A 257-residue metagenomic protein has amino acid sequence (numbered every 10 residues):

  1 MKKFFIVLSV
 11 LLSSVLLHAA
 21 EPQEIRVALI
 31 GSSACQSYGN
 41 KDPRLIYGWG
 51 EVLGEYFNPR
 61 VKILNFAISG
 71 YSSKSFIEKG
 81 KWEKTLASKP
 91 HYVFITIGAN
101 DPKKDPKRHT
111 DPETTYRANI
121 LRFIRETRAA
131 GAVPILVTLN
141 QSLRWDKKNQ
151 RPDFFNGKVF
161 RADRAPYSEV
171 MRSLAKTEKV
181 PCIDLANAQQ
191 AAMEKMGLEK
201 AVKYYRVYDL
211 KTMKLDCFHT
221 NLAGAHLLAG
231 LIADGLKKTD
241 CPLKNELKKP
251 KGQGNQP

Functional and structural regions predicted by a protein language model:
F4-S13: Sec-dependent N-terminal signal peptides
L12-S13, D42, L231: Alpha-helical transmembrane segments and their juxtamembrane interfaces
A19-A67, K81-K89: Serine-esterase "nucleophile elbow" of acetyl-processing enzymes
S32, I68-Y71, A99, A225: Gly/Ser/Thr-rich helix-start
S37-Y47, N65-F76, K103-P112: Acidic/histidine-rich helix-loop elements that form or flank divalent-metal/phosphate-binding sites at the catalytic
E78-H226, G230-K248, Q253-P257: Alpha-helical cap/lid subdomain in secreted, periplasmic, or secretory-pathway luminal O-acyl-processing enzymes
